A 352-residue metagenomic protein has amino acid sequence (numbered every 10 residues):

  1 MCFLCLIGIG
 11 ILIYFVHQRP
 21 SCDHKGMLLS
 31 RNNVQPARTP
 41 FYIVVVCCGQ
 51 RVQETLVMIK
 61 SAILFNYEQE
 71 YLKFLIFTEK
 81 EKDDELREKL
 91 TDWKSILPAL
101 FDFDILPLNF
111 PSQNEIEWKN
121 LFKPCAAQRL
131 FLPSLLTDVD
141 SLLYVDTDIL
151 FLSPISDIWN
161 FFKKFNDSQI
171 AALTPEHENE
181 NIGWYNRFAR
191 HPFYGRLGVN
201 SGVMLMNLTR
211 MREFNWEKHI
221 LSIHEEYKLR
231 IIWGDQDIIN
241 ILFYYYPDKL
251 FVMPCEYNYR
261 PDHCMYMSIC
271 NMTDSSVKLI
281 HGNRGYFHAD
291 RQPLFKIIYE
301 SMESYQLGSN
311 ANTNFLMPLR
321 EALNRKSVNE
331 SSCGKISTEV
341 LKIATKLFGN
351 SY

Functional and structural regions predicted by a protein language model:
M1-F41, C47, R51, Y194-G202 (+1 more regions): A glycosyltransferase accessory/donor-loop signature
P40-V45, A62, K73-I76: Hydrophobic targeting segments
R51-Y67: Histidine-anchored nucleotide/phosphate-binding helix
L72-E81, A172-L173: Short internal beta-strands
L86-R87, T91-L135: Active-site-proximal specificity loops/subdomain of glycosyltransferases
I105-F110, P124-E180, L205-M206, E213: GT-A fold catalytic core of metal-dependent nucleotide-sugar glycosyltransferases, centered on the diacidic
K119-N120, F188-Y194: Short, P/G- and charge-enriched loop/turn segments at secondary-structure junctions
S168-R190, L294-I298: A short, conserved beta-to-alpha structural element at the edge of catalytic cores that scaffolds binding
